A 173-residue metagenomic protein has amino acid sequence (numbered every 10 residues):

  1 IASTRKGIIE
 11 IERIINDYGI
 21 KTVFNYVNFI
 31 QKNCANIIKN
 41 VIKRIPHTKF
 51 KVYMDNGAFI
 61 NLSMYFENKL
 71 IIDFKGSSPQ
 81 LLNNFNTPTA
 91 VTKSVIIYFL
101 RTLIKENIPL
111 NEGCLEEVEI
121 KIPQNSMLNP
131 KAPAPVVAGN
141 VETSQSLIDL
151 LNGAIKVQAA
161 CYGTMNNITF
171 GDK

Functional and structural regions predicted by a protein language model:
I1-A35, N129: N-terminal leader/propeptide and maturation segments of large enzyme subunits in energy/redox metabolism and hydrolases
K32-N33, I38-H47: Edge strands and adjacent loops of beta-rich recognition modules
K39, A90, T102-K173: Helix-loop-helix junctions within predominantly alpha-helical proteins
K43-Y65: Flexible, glycine/threonine-enriched loop-and-boundary segments that flank and lead into catalytic domains of large
I60-G76: Short beta-strand elements
N61-S63, N83-N86, N129-A134: Short acidic, glycine/serine/threonine-rich loops at helix termini
F74-P109, L115: Catalytic phosphate/nucleotide-handling subdomain of diverse soluble enzymes
